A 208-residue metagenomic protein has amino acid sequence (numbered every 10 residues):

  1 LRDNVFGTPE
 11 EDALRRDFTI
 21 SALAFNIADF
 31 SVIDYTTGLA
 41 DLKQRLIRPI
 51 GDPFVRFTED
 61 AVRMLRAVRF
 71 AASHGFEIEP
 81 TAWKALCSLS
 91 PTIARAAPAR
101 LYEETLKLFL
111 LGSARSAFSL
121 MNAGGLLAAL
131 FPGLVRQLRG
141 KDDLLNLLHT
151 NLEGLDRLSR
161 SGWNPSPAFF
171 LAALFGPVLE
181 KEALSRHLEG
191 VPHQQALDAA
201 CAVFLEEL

Functional and structural regions predicted by a protein language model:
L1-L208: Catalytic cores of the polymerase beta-like nucleotidyltransferase superfamily and closely associated nucleotide
